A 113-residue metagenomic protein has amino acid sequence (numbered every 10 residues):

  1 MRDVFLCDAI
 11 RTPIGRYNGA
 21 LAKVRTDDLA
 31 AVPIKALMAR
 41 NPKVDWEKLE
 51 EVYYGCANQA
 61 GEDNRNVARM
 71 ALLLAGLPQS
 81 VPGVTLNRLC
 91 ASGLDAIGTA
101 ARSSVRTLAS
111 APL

Functional and structural regions predicted by a protein language model:
M1-V81: Conserved "HGTGT" condensation-loop signature of ketosynthase/thiolase-family condensing enzymes that catalyze
P82-L86: Short active-site loop at a secondary-structure junction that contains or immediately precedes the catalytic residue(s)
N87-L113: Active-site-proximal alpha-helical scaffold in enzymes
